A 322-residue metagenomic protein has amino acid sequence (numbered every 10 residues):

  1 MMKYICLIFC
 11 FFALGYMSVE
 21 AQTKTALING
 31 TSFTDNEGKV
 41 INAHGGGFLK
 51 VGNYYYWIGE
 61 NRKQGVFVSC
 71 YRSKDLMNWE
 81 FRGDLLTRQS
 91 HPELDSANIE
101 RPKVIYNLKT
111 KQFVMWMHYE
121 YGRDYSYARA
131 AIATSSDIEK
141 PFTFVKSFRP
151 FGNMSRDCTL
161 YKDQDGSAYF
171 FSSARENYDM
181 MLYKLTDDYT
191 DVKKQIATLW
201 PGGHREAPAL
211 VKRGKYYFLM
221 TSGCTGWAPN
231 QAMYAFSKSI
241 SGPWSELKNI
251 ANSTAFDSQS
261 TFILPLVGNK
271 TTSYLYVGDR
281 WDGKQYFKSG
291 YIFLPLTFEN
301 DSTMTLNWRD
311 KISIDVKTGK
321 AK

Functional and structural regions predicted by a protein language model:
M1-T23: Bacterial Sec-dependent N-terminal signal peptides
A21-K322: Carbohydrate-active catalytic/glycan-binding domains of CAZyme proteins, especially the secreted or lumenal ectodomains
